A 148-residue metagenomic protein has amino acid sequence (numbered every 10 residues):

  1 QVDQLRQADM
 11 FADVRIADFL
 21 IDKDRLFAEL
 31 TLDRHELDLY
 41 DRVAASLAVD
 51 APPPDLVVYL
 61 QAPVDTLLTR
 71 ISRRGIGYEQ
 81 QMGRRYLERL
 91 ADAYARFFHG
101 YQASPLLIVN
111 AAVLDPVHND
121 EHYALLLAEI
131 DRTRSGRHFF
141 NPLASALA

Functional and structural regions predicted by a protein language model:
Q1-I21, F27-H35: Conserved nucleotide-sensing/catalytic segment adjacent to the nucleotide-binding pocket in NTP-handling enzymes
R6-Q7, A48-D50, F98-H99: Short secondary-structure boundary/capping segments
F11-D13, P54, A103-P105: A generic structural signal for alpha->beta connector loops
A17, L56-V58, L107-V109: Hydrophobic/aromatic beta-strand patches that form the interior of the parallel beta-sheet core in alpha/beta enzyme
F19, Q61, G100: Conserved catalytic core of Hanks-type protein kinase domains
I21-D22, A62-D65, A111-P116: Short, internal active-site loops enriched in acidic
D24-A95: A glycine- and Lys/Arg-enriched "phosphate-lid" helix/loop adjacent to the NTP-binding pocket of small-molecule kinases
S72-Y78, E88-A148: NTP-dependent small-molecule kinase module
